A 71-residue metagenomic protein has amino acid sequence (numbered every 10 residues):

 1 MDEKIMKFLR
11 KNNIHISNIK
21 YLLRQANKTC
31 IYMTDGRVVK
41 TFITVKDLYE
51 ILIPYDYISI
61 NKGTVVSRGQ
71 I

Functional and structural regions predicted by a protein language model:
M1-I71: Conserved binding/recognition cores within well-folded domains
